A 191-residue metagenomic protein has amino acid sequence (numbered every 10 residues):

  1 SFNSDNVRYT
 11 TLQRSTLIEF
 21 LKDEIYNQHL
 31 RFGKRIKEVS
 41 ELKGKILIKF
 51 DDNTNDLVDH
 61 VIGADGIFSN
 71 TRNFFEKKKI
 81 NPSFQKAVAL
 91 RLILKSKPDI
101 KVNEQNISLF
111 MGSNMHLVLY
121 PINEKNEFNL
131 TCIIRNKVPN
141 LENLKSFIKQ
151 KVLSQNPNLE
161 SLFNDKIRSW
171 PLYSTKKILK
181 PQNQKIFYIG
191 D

Functional and structural regions predicted by a protein language model:
S1-E76, I80-I93, V138-K145: Conserved N-terminal helical subregion
F2-I18, D52-D56, K97-S169: Conserved FAD/dinucleotide-binding core of flavoprotein oxidoreductases
L21-K22, N53, K79-P82, D99 (+4 more regions): Short secondary-structure boundary/capping segments
G33, L42, S113, I122-E124 (+1 more regions): Structural motif
I36-K37, I107, Y173-K177: Short, solvent-exposed loop/turn elements at beta->coil junctions and helix N-caps that rim active or binding pockets
I62-G63, L90, L119, N143-F147 (+1 more regions): Conserved mid-domain beta->alpha element of the FAD-binding
T71, P82-F84, L94, L159-L162 (+3 more regions): Short clusters of hydrophobic/aromatic residues that line enzyme substrate/ligand-binding pockets
